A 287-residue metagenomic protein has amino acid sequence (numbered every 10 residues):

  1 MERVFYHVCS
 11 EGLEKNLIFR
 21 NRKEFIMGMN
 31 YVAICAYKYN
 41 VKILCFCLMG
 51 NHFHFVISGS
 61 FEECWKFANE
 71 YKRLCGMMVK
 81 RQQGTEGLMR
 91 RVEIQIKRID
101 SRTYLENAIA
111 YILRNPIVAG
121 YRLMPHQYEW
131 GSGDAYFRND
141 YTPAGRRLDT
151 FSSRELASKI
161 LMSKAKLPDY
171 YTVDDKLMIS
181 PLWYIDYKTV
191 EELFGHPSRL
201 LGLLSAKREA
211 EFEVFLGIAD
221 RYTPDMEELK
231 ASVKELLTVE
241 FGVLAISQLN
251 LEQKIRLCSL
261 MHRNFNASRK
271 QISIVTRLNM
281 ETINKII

Functional and structural regions predicted by a protein language model:
M1-C45, S60-I287: Short Pro-Cys-Gly-centered "Cys-loop" motif that presents a nucleophilic cysteine in a tight turn
L48: Active-site nucleotide-donor binding segment shared across nucleotidyl transfer reactions
N51-G59: Short beta-strand->loop micro-motif that forms the acidic, two-metal-ion catalytic signature in nucleotide-processing
